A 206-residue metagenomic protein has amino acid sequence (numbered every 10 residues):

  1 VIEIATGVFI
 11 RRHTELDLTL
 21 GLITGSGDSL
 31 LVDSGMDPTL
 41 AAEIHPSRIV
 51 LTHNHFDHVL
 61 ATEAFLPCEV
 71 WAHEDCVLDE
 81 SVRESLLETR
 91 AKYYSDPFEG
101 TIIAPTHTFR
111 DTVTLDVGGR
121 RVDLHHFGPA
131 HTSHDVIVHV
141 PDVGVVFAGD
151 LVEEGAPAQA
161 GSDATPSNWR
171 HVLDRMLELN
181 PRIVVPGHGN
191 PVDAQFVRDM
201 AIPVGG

Functional and structural regions predicted by a protein language model:
I2-A42, V136-D150: Conserved beta-strand hairpin/beta-sheet module of binuclear metal-dependent hydrolase folds, prominently
I2-I4, R11, I23, D111-G119 (+1 more regions): Short acidic-hydrophobic surface loop/beta-edge motif
G7, I23, D33, H53 (+7 more regions): Divalent metal-coordination and catalytic microenvironments
V32-S34, S47-H55, W71-E74, F127 (+2 more regions): Active-site neighborhood of phospho(di)ester-bond hydrolases with catalytic His/Asp-centered motifs
P38-T39, N54-L60, V77-S81, T132-D135 (+2 more regions): Active-site environment of divalent metal-dependent phosphoester hydrolases
I44-H107, T114, G206: Active-site HxH/HxHxD metal-binding segment of metal-dependent hydrolases
T108-V140: Core dinuclear metal-dependent hydrolase active-site scaffold
H139, S167-G206: Divalent-metal (often Zn2+) His-rich catalytic cores of metallo-beta-lactamase-fold enzymes
